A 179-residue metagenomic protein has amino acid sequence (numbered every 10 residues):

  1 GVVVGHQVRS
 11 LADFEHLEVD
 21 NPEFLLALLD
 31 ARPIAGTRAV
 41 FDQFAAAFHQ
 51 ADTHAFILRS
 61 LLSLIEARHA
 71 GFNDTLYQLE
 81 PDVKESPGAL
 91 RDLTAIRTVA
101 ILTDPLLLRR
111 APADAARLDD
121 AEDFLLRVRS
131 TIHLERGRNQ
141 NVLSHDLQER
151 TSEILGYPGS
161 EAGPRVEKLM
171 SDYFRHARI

Functional and structural regions predicted by a protein language model:
G1-I179: A nucleotide- and high-energy phosphate-metabolite-utilizing enzyme signature
